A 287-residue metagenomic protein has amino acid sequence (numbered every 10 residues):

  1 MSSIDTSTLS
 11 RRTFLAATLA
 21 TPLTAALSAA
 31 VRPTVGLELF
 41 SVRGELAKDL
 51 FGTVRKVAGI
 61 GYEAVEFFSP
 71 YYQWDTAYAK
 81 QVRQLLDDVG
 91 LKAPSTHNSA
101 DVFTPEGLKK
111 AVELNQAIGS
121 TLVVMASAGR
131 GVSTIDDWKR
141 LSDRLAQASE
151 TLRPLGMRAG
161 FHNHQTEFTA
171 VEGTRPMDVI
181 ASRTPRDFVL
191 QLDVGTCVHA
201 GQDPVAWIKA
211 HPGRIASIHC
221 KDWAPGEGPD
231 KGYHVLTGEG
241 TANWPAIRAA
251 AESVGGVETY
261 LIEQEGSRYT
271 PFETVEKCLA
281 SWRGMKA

Functional and structural regions predicted by a protein language model:
S2-T6, R12-G36, V42-A58, V171-L192 (+1 more regions): Histidine-acidic metal/acid-base catalytic patches
T18, A26, Y71, V89-P94 (+2 more regions): Active-site acidic/histidine proton-transfer and metal-coordination neighborhood in alpha/beta enzyme cores
G36-K48, H97-T104, I135: Active-site mouth loops of central-metabolism enzymes
S41-R43, S69-Y71, S99-V102, G129-G131 (+4 more regions): Active-site-proximal loop/turn and secondary-structure-junction residues that shape catalytic pockets, frequently
T53-F68, I118-G119: Catalytic domains of carbohydrate-active enzymes, especially glycoside hydrolases
E63, K92, T121-L122, A216 (+1 more regions): Short acidic/polar active-site loop segments enriched in Thr and Asp
E66-R83: Glycine-rich, proline-tolerant flexible connector loops at the mouths of alpha/beta enzymes
